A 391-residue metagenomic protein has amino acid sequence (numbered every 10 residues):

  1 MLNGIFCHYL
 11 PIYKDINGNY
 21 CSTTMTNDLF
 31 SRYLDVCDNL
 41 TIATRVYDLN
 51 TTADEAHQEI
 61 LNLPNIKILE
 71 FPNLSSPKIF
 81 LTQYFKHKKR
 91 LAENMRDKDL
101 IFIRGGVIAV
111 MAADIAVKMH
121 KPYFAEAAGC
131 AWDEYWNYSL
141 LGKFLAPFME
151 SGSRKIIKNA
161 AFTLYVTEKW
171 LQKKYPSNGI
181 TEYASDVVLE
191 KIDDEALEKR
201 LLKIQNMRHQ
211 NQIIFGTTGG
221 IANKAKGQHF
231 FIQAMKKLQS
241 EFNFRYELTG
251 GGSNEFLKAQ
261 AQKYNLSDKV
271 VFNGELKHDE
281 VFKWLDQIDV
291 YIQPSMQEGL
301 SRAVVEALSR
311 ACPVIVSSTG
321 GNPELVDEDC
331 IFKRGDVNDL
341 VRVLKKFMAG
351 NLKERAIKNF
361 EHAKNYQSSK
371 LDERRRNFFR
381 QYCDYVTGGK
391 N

Functional and structural regions predicted by a protein language model:
A146, E150-L202: A short, active-site helix/loop in glycosyltransferases that binds the activated sugar's phosphate group
I213-F215, A222-K237: A conserved mid-protein helix/loop that constitutes part of the nucleotide-sugar donor-binding site
T218-I221, F244-K258, G274: Glycosyltransferase donor-sugar binding loop
K258-L276: Nucleotide-activated donor-binding/catalytic signature segment of Leloir-type glycosyltransferases, i.e., the conserved
M296: Aromatic "clamp/platform" in nucleotide-sugar-dependent glycosyltransferases that forms part of the donor/acceptor
P313-V316: Short hydrophobic beta-strand element within catalytic cores of glycosyltransferases and related nucleotide-activated
D329-N338, K345-N351: Conserved acidic donor-binding segment of nucleotide-sugar-dependent glycosyltransferases
N351-G388: A charged, aromatic-enriched C-terminal amphipathic alpha-helix characteristic of glycosyltransferases across folds
